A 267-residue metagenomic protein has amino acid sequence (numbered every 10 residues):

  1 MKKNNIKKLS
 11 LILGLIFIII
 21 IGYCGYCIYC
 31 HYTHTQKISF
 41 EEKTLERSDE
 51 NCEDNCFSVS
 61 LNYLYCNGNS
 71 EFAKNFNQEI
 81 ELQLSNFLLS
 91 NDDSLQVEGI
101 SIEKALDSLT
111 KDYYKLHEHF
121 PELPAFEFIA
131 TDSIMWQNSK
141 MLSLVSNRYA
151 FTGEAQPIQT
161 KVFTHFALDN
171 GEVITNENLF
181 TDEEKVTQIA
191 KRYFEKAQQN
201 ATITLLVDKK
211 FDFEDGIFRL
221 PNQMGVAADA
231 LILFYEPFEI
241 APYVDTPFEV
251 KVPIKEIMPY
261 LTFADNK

Functional and structural regions predicted by a protein language model:
M1-N5: N-terminal secretory signal peptides that target proteins for export/translocation
I6-K267: Compositionally biased intrinsically disordered regions enriched in Thr/Gly
